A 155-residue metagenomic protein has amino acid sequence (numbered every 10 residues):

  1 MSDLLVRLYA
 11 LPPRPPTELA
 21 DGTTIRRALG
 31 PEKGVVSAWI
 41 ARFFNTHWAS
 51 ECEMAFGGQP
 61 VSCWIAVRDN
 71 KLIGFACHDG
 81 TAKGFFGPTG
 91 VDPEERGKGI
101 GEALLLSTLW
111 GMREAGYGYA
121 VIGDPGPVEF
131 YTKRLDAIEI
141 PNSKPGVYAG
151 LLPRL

Functional and structural regions predicted by a protein language model:
M1-L19, D124, D136, K144-Y148: Acyl-donor-binding surface of acyltransferase catalytic domains
T24-V35: A short beta-loop-alpha structural element at the N-terminal edge of CoA-dependent acyl/N-acetyltransferase catalytic
V36, Y131: Hydrophobic pocket/interface hotspot
A41-P93: A conserved beta-strand-loop-helix scaffold within acyl/acetyltransferase catalytic domains
F75, I140-N142: Residue-level detector of high-confidence beta-strand sites
A82, G126-P127: A generic "binding-loop/recognition-motif" signal
V91, G97-W110, K133: Conserved acetyl-CoA-binding loop-helix of GNAT-fold acetyltransferases
M112-G126: Conserved GNAT acetyl-CoA-binding A-motif
